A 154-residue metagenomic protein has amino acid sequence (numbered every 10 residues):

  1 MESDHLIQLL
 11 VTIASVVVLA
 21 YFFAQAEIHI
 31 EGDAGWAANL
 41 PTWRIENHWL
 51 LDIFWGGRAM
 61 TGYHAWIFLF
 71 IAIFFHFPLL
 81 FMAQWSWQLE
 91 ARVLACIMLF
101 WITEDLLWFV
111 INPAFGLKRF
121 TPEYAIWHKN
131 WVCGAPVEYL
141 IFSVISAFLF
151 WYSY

Functional and structural regions predicted by a protein language model:
M1-Y154: Aromatic-rich, lipid-facing transmembrane alpha helices and their immediate juxtamembrane interface loops in integral
